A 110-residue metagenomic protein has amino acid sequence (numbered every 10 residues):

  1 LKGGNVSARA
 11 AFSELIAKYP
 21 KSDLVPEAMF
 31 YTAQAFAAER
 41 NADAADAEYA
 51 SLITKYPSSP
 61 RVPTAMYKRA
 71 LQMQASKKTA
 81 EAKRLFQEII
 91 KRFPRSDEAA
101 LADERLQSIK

Functional and structural regions predicted by a protein language model:
K18-L24, T54-R61, I90-A100: Short solvent-exposed coil/turn linkers within tandem alpha-helical repeat scaffolds
